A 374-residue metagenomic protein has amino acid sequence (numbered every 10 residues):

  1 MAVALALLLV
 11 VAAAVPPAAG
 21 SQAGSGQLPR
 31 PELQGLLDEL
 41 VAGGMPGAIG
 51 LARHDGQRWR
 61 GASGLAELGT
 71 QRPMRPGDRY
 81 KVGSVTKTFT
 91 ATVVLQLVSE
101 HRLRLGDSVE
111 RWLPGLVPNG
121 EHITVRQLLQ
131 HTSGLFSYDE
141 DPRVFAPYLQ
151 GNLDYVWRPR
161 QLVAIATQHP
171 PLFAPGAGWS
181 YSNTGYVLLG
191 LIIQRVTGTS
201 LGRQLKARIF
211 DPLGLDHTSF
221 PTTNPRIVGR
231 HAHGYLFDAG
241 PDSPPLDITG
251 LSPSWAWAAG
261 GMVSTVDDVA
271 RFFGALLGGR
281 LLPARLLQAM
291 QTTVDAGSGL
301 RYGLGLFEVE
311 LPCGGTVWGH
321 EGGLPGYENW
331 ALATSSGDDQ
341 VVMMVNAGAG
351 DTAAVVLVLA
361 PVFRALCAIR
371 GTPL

Functional and structural regions predicted by a protein language model:
M1-A23: Secretory targeting and sorting signals
A19-A62, P244-L374: Catalytic loop of the DD-peptidase/beta-lactamase superfamily, centered on the K-T-G motif and neighboring
P29, L33, V82, T86 (+6 more regions): Hydrophobic (often cysteine-bearing) scaffold residues that line and stabilize catalytic clefts of nucleotide/cofactor
L37, G56, K87-T90, V94 (+7 more regions): Residue-level preference for non-acidic, small/hydrophobic
G43-P46, G69-Q127, F173-S182, W257-G260: Short active-site loop at a secondary-structure junction that contains or immediately precedes the catalytic residue(s)
D55, A66-L68, S133-G134, P225 (+1 more regions): Solvent-exposed coil/turn segments that connect beta secondary-structure elements in extracytoplasmic/periplasmic
W59-G61, G69-R72, S137-D139, G315: Short, solvent-exposed loop/turn elements at domain surfaces
G120-V317, E321: Short, surface-exposed loop or secondary-structure junction motifs that flank catalytic or metal-binding residues
